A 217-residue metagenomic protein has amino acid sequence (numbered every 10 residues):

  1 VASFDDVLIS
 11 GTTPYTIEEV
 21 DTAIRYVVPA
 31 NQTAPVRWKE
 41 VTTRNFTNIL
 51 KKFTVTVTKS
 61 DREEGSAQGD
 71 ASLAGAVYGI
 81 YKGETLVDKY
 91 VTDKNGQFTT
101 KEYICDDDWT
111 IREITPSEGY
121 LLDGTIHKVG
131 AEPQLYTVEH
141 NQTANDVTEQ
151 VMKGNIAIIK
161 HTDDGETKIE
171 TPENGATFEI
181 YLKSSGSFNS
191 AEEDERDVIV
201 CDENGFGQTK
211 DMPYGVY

Functional and structural regions predicted by a protein language model:
V1-Y217: Solvent-exposed loop/turn and edge beta-strand elements of beta-rich ligand-binding domains
